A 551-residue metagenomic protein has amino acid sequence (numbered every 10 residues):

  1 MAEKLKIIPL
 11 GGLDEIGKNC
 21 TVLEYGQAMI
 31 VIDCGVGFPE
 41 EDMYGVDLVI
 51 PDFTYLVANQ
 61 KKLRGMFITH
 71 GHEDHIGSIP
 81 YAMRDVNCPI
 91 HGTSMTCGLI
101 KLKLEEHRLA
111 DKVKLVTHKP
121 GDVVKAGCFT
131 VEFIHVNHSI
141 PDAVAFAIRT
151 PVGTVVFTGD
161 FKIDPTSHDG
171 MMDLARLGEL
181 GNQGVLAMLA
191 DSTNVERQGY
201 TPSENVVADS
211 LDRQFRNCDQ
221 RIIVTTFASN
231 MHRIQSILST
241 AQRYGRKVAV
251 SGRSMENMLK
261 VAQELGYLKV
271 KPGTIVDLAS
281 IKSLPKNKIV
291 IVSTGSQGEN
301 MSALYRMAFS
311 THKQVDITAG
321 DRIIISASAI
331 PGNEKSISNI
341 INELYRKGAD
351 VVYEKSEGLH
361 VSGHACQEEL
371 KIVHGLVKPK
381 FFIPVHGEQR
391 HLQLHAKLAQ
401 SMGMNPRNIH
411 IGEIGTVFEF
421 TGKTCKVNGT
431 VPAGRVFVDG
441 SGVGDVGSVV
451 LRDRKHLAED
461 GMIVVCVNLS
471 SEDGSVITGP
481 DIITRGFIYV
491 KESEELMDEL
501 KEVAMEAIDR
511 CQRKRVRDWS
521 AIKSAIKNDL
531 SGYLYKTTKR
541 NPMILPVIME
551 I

Functional and structural regions predicted by a protein language model:
A2-F67, H72-S283, S302-D316, K335-N339: His/Asp/Glu-rich metal-coordinating catalytic cores of metallo-dependent phosphodiesterases/hydrolases acting on
I7, L115, A187-L189, V351 (+2 more regions): Conserved beta-strand scaffold positions in the cores of enzyme catalytic domains, especially in NTP/NDP-utilizing
L13, G37-E41, K62-L63, Y353-S356 (+4 more regions): A glycine- and charged-residue-rich anion-binding loop/surface
P89, I383, L545-P546: Short glycine-rich phosphate-binding loop at a beta-alpha junction
L104, A399, L534: Conserved hydrophobic residues forming the short capping helix/wall of the S-adenosyl-L-methionine
K119, E413, R540-I544: Short Gly/Ser/Thr- and Asp/Glu-enriched loop/turn motifs at secondary-structure junctions
E196-S326, I330-K355, L359-E499, M505-R515 (+1 more regions): Hard-cation-handling environments
R515-I551: C-terminal tails and terminal domains of large nucleic-acid-associated and other macromolecular-machine proteins
